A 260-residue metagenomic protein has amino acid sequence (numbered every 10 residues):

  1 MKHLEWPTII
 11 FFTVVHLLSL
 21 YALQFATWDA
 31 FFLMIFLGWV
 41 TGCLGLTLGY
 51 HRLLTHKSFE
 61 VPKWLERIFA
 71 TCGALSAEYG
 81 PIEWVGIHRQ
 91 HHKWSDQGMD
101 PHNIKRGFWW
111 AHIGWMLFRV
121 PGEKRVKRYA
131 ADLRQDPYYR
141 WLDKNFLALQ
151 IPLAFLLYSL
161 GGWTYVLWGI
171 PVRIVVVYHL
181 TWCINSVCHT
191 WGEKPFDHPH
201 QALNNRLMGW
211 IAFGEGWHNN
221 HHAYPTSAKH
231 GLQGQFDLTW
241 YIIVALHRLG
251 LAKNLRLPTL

Functional and structural regions predicted by a protein language model:
M1-C183, S227-L260: Non-catalytic, topology-defining segments of multipass membrane proteins
C72, A130-P137, W191-W217, H221-Y224: Active-site-proximal inter-transmembrane loops
Y178-P195: C-terminal accessory segments of proteins
